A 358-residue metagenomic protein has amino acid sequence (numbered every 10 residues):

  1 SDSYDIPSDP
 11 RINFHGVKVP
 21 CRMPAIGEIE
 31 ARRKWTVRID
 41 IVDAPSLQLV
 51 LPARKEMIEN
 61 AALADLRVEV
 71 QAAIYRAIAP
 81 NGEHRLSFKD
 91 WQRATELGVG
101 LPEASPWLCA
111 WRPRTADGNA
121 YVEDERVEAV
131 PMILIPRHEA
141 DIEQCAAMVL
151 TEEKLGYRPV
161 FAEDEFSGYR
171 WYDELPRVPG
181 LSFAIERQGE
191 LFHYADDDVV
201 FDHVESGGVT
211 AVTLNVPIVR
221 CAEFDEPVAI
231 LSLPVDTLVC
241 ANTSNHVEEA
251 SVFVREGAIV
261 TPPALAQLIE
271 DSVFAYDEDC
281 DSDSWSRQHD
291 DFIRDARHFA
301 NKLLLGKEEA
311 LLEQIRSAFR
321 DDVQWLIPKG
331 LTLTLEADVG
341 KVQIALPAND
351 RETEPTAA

Functional and structural regions predicted by a protein language model:
S1-G100, V339-Q343: Interdomain "switch/hinge" adjacent to the Bergerat
S3, F14, A31-K34, R38-I41 (+1 more regions): Charge-rich (often acidic), low-complexity intrinsically disordered regions concentrated in mid-to-C-terminal segments
